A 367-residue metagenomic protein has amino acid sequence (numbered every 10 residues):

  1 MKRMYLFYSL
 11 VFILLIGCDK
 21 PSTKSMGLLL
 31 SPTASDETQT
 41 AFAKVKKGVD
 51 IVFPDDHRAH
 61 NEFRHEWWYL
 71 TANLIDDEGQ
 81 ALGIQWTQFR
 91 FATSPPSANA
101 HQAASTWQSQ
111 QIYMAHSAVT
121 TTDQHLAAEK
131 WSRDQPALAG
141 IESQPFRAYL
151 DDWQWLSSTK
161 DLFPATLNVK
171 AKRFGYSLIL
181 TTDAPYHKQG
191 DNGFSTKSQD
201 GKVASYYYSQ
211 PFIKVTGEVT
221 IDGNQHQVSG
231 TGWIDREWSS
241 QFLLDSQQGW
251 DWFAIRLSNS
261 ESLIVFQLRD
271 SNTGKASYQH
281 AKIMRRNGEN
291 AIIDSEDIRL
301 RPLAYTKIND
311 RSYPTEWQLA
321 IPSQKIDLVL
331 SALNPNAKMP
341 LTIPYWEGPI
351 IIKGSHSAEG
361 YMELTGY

Functional and structural regions predicted by a protein language model:
M1-M4: Positively charged n-region of N-terminal signal peptides that target proteins for export
Y8, I16-Y367: Targeting-peptide/extracellular-domain and disordered-appendage signature
